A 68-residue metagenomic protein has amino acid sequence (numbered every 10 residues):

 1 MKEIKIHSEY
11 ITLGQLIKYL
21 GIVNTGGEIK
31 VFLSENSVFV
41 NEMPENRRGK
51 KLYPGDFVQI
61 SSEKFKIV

Functional and structural regions predicted by a protein language model:
M1-I11: A detector for short, charged/polar N-terminal pre-domain segments
E9-P54: A basic, amphipathic helix-loop patch mediating RNA/tRNA/ribosome contacts
F57: Short Fe-S-cluster ligation motifs
K64-V68: Short, Lys/Arg- and Gly-enriched loop/turn segments at beta-strand edges
